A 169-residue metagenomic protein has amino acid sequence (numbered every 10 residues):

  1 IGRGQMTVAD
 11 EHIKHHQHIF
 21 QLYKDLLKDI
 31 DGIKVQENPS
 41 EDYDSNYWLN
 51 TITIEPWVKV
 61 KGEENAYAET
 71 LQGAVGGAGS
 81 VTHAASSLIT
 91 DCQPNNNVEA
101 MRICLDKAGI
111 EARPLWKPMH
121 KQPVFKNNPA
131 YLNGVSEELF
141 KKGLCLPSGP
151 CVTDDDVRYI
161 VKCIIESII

Functional and structural regions predicted by a protein language model:
I1-I169: PLP-dependent aminotransferase class I/II
